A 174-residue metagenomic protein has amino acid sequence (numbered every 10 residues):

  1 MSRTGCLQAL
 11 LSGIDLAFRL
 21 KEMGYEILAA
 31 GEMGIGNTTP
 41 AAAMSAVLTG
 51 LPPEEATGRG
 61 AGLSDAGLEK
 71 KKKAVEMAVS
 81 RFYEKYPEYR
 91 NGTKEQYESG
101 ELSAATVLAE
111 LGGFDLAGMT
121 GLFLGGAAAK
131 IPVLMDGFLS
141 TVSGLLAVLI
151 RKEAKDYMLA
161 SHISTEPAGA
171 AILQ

Functional and structural regions predicted by a protein language model:
M1-Q174: N-terminal loops that bind phosphate or other acidic moieties and the adjacent beta-alpha structural core
